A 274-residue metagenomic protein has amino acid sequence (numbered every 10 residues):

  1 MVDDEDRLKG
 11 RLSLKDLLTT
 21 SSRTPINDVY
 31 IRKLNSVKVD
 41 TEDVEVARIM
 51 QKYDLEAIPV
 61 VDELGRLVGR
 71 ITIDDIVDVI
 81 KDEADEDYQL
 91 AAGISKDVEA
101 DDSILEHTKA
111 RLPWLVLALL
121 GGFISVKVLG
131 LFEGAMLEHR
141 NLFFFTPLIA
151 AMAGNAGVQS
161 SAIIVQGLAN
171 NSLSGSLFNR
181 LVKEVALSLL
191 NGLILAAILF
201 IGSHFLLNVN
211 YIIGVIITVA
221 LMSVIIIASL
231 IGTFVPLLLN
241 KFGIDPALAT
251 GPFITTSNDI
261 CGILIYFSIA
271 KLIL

Functional and structural regions predicted by a protein language model:
M1-F144: Cytosolic regulatory modules rich in charged/polar residues
A84-L230, F234-L248, P252-T256, I265-L274: Alpha-helical transmembrane segments and their membrane-interface boundaries that form or gate the permeation pathway
I260-C261: Active-site His/Glu-centered metal-binding helix of metallohydrolases
